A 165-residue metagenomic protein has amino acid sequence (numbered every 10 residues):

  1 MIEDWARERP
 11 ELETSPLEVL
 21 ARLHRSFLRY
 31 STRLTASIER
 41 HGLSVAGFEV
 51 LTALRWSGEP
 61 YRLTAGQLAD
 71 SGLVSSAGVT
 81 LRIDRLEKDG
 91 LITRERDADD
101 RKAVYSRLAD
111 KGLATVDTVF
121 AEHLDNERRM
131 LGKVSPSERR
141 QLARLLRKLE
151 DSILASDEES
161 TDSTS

Functional and structural regions predicted by a protein language model:
M1-E11, S137-S165: C-terminal regulatory/oligomerization modules of transcriptional regulators
M1-H41: N-terminal leader segment of winged-helix/HTH proteins
H24, T52-G58, F120, R147: Short, locally clustered residues in the helix-turn-helix/winged-helix DNA-binding domain
G47-L51: Short alpha-helical "packing" element that flanks the helix-turn-helix/winged-helix DNA-binding module
Q67-A69: A short acidic, leucine-rich amphipathic alpha-helix
R82-R144: Charged, amphipathic alpha-helical coiled-coil/dimerization segments
